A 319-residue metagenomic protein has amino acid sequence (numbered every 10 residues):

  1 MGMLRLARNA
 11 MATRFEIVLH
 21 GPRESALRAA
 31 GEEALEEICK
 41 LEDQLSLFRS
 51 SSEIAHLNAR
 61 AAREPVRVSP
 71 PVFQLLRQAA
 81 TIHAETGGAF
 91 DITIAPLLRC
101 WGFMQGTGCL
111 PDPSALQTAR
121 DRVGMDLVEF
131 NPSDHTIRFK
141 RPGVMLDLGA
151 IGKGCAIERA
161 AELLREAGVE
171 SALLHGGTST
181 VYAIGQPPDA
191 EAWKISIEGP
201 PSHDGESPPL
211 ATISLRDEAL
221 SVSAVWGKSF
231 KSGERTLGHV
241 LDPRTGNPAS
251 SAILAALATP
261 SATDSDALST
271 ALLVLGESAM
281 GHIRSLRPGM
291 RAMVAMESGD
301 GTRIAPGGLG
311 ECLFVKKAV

Functional and structural regions predicted by a protein language model:
M1-V319: Mature catalytic core of soluble alpha/beta enzymes
